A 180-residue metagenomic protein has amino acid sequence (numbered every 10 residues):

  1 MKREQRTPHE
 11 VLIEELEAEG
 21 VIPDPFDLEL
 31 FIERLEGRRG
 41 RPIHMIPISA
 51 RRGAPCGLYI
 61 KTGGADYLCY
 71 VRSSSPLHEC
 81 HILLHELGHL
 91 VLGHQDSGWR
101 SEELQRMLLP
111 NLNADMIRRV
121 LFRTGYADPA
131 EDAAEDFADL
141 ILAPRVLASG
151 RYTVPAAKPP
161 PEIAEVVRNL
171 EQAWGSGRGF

Functional and structural regions predicted by a protein language model:
K2-H9, I13-F31, L35, S97-F180: Metalloprotease/metallohydrolase-associated module, dominated by Zn2+-dependent proteases
R41-C80, L87-G93: Active-site scaffold of zinc-dependent metalloenzymes
E79-I82, E102-E103: A short secondary-structure junction signal
H85-L87, L108-L109: Short, charged/polar low-complexity linear motifs in solvent-exposed/disordered segments
